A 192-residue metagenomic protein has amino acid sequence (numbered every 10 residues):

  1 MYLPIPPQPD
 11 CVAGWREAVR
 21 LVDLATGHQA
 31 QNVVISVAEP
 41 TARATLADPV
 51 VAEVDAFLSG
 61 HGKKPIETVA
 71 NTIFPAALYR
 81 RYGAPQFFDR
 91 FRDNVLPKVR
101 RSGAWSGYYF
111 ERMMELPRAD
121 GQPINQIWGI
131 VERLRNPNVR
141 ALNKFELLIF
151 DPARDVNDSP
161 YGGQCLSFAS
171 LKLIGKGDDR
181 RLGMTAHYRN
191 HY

Functional and structural regions predicted by a protein language model:
M1-Y192: Terminal, non-catalytic protein-protein interaction segments that mediate quaternary/complex assembly
